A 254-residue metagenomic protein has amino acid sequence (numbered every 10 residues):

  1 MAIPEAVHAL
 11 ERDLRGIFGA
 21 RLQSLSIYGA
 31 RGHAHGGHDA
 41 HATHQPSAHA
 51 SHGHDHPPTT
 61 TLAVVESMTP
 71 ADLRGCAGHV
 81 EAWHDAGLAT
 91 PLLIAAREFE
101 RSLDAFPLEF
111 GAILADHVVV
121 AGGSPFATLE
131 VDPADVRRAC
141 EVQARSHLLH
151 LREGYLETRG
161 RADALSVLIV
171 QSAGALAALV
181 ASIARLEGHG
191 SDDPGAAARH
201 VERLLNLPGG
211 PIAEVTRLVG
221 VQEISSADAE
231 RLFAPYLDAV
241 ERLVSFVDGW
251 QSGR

Functional and structural regions predicted by a protein language model:
M1-H8, D13, F18, L22 (+4 more regions): A nucleotide- and high-energy phosphate-metabolite-utilizing enzyme signature
M1-I17, H33-P57, T61-F106: Metal-dependent nucleotidyltransferase catalytic core
L14-R21, E66-L73, E98-A105, D132-R137 (+2 more regions): Short, mixed-charge, low-aromatic patches
Q23-R31: Short gly/ser-rich loop at a beta-strand->alpha-helix junction or flexible surface loop bordering the NTP-binding
S26, L62-V65, A175-A177: Conserved short hydrophobic patches within well-ordered secondary structure
H79-V167: Conserved NTP/Mg2+-binding pocket subregion across the NTase superfamily
E130-R254: Conserved nucleotidyltransferase catalytic core and NTase-mimicking acidic/glycine-rich helix/loop elements in nucleic
